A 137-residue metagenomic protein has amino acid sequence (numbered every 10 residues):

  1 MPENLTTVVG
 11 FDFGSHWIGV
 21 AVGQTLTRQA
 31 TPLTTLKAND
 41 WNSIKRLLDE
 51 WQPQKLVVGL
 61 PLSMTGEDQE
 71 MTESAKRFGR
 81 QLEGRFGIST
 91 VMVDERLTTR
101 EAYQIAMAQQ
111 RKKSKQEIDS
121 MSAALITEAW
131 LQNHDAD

Functional and structural regions predicted by a protein language model:
P2-V9, S15-D137: Phosphate- and other anionic-substrate recognition elements at nucleic-acid/protein interfaces
